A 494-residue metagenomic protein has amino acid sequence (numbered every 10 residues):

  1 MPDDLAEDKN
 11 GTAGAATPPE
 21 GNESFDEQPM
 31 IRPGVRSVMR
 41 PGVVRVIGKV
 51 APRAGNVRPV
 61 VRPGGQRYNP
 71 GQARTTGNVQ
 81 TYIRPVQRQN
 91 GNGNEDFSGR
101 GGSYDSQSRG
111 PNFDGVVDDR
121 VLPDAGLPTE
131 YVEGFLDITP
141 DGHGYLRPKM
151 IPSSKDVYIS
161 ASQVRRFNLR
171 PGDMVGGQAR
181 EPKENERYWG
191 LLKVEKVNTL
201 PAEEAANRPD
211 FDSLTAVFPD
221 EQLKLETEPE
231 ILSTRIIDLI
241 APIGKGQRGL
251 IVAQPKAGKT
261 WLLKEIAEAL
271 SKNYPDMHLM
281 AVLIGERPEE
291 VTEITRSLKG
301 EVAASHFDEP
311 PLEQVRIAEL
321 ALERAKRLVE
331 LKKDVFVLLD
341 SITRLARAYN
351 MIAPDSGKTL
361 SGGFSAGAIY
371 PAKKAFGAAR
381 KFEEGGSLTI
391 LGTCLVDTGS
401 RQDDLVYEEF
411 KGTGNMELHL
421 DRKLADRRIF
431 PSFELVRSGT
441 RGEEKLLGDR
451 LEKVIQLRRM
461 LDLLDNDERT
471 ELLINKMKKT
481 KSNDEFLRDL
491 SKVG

Functional and structural regions predicted by a protein language model:
P2-H143, R147-K155: Acidic low-complexity intrinsically disordered regions
S153-N168: Beta-strand/loop nucleic-acid-binding surfaces
G172-M174, G246: Loop/turn positions that initiate beta-strands
E181-I251: P-loop NTP-binding catalytic core
G258: Conserved glycine(s) of the Walker
L262, I266: Hydrophobic positions on the alpha1 helix immediately C-terminal to the Walker A/P-loop
A267-L270, D276-G494: P-loop NTPase catalytic core
